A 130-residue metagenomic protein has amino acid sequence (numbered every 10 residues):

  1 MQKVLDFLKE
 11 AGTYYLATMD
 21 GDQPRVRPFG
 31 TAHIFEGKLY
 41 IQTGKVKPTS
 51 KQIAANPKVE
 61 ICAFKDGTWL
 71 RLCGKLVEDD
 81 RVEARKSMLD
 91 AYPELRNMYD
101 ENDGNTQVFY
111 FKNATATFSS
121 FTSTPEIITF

Functional and structural regions predicted by a protein language model:
M1-Q2, T43, K47, P93-E94: Charged, amphipathic alpha-helical segments
D6-D20, V59-I61: A short, Trp-centered hydrophobic/proline-enriched beta-strand micro-motif
A11, N56, Y92: Acidic-histidine catalytic/liganding microenvironments
A32-G67: A short mixed-secondary-structure module that forms the rim of ligand-binding clefts
R71-F130: Charged, gly/pro-rich active-site loop segments
